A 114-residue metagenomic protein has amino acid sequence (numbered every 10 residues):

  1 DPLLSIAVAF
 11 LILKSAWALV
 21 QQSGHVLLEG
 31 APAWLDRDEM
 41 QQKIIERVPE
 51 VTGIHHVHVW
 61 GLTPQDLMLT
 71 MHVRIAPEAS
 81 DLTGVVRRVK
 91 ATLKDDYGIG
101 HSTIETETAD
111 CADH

Functional and structural regions predicted by a protein language model:
D1-H114: Alpha-helical transmembrane segments and adjacent TM-loop junctions that form the membrane-embedded core of multi-pass
